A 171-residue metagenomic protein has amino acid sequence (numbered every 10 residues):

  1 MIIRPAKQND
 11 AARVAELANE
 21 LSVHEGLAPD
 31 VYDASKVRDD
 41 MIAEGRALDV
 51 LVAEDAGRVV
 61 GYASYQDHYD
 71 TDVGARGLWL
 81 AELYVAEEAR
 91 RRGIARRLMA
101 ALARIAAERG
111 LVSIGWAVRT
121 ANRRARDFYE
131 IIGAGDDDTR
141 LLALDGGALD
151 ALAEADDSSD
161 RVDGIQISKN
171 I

Functional and structural regions predicted by a protein language model:
I2-E16, L27: A short beta-loop-alpha structural element at the N-terminal edge of CoA-dependent acyl/N-acetyltransferase catalytic
A15-D40: Conserved GNAT-fold acetyl-CoA-binding loop/helix
M41-V52, W79: A short helix-loop-beta-strand connector motif used in the catalytic cores of GNAT acetyltransferases and, in some
V52, R58-D67, W79: Conserved beta-strand in the GNAT
H68-L80, R90, D137-D138: A conserved beta-turn-beta hairpin within the catalytic core of GNAT-like acetyltransferases that forms part
V85, R91-R104, I131: Conserved acetyl-CoA-binding loop-helix of GNAT-fold acetyltransferases
R96, T120-D138, L144: Conserved active-site alpha-helix within GNAT-family acetyltransferase domains
A107-A117: Conserved GNAT acetyl-CoA-binding A-motif
